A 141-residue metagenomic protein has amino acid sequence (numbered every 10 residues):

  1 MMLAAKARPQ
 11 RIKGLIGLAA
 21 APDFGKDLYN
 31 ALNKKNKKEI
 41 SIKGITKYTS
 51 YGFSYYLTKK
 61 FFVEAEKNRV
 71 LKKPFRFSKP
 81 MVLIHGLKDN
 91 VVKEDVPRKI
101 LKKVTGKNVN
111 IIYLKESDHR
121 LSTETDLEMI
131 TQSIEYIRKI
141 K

Functional and structural regions predicted by a protein language model:
M1-P9, L15: Short glycine-enriched nucleophile-adjacent loop and the immediately C-terminal alpha-helix near the catalytic center
P9, I140-K141: Glycine-rich phosphate-binding loop signature in dinucleotide/nucleotide-binding domains
R11-M81, G86-K99, V104-N108, Y113 (+2 more regions): The alpha/beta-hydrolase serine catalytic core
